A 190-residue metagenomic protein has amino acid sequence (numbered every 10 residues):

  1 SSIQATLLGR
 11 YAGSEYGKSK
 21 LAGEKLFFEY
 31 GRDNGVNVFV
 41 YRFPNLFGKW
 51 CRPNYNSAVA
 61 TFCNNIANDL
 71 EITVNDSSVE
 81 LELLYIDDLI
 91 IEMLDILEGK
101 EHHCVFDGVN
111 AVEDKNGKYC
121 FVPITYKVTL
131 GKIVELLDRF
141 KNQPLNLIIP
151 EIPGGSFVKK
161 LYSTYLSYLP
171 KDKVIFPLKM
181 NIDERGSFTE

Functional and structural regions predicted by a protein language model:
S1-Q4, R42-P44: Active-site beta-alpha turn of Rossmann-fold NAD(P)-dependent dehydrogenases/reductases
S2-G17: Catalytic loop of short-chain dehydrogenase/reductase
G13-P44, A58-N68: Active-site Tyr-X1-5-Lys
V40, L83, K127: Short aromatic/basic micro-patch
P44-N45, N64-L84, C104, E113-P123: A conserved pocket-lining segment of Rossmann-fold NAD(P)-dependent short-chain dehydrogenase/reductase
C51-T61, S78-E98, G131: Substrate-positioning beta->alpha
D88, D95-M180: Mid/C-terminal beta-alpha module of Rossmann-like enzyme folds, strongest in SDR-family dehydrogenases/epimerases
F176-E190: C-terminal, non-catalytic macromolecule-binding modules
